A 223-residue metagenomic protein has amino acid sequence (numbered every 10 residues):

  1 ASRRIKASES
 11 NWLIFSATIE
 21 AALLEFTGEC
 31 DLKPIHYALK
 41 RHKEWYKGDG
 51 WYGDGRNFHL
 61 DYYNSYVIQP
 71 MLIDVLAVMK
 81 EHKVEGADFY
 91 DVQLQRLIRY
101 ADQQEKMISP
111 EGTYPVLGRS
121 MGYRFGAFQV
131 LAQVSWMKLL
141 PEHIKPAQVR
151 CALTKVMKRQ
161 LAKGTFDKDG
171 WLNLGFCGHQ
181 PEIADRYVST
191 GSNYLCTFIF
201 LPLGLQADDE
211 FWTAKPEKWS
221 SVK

Functional and structural regions predicted by a protein language model:
A1-L94, E105-A132: Aromatic-lined, polymer-binding surfaces characteristic of secreted/periplasmic polysaccharide-degrading enzymes
S2-R4, K43-W51, Q95-M107, A152-F166 (+1 more regions): Short, mixed-charge aromatic SLiMs
L13, N64, L97, R124-A127 (+2 more regions): Active-site-proximal structural scaffolding
I35, Y90-L97, P146-L153: Hydrophobic packing residues in well-ordered alpha-helices of helical domains and bundles
Q133-K223: Terminal, non-catalytic domain-edge segments
